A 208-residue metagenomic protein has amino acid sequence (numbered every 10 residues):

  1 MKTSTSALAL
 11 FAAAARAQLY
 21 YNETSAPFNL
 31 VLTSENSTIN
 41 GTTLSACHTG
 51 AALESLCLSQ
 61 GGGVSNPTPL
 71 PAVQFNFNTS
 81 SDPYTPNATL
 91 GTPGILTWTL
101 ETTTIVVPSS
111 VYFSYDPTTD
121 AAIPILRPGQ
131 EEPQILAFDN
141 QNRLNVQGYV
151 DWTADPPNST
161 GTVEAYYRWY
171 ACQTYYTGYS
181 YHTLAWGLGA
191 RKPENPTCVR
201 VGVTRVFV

Functional and structural regions predicted by a protein language model:
M1-L19: Fungal secretory targeting signals
F11-A14, G61, V73, G129: Low-complexity, intrinsically disordered/propeptide-like segments
Q18-A52, Y115-V208: Extracellular glycan/ECM-engagement signal in secreted proteins
Q18-E101, V208: N-terminal targeting and processing segments
A72-G148: Extracellular-facing segments of soluble proteins and assemblies that are Gly/Ser/Thr-biased and enriched in aromatics
